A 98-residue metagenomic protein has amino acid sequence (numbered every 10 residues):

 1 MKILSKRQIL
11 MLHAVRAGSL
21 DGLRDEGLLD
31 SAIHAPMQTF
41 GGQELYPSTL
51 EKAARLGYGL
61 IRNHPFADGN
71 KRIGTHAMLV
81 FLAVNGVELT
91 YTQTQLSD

Functional and structural regions predicted by a protein language model:
M1-D98: FIC/Doc superfamily catalytic core
